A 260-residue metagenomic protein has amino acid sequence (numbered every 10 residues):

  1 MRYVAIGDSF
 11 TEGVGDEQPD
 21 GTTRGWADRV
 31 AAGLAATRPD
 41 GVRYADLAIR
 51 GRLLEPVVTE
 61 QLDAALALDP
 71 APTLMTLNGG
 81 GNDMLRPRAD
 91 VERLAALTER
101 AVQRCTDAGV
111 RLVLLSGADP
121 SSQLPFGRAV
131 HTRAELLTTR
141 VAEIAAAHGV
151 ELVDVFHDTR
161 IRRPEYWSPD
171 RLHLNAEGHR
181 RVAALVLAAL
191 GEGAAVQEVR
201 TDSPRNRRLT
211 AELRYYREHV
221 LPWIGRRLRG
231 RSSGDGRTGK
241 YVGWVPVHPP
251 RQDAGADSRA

Functional and structural regions predicted by a protein language model:
M1-R50, D63-A71, R259: Serine-esterase "nucleophile elbow" of acetyl-processing enzymes
R2, T73-T76, R111: Structural motif
E12-D16, D40, E55-R93, D119-P120: Oxyanion-hole/transition-state-stabilizing segment in secreted/luminal serine hydrolases and related acyltransferases
D46-A48, S116-G117, D154-H157: Residue-level recognition of beta-strand->loop/alpha-helix junctions
D90-E99, V130-T138: Charged helix-capping and loop-helix junction motifs
D107-L112, V150: A short helix->loop->beta-strand "cap" motif at the edges of active sites that frequently abuts
S122-V155, A176: Substrate-gating cap/lid alpha-helix
D170-H173, E177-A260: Conserved catalytic region of serine esterases and O-acyltransferases that act on ester linkages in lipids
